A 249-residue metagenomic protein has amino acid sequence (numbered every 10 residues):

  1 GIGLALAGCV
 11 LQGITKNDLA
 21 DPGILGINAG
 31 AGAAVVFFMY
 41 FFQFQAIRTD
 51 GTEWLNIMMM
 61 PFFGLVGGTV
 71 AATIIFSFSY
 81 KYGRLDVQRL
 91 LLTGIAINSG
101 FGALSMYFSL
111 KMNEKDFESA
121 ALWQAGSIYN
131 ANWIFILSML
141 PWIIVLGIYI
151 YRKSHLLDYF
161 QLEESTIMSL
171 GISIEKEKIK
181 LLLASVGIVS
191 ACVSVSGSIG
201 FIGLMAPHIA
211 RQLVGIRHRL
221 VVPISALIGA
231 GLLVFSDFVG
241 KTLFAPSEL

Functional and structural regions predicted by a protein language model:
I2-L249: Alpha-helical transmembrane segments in inner-membrane proteins
